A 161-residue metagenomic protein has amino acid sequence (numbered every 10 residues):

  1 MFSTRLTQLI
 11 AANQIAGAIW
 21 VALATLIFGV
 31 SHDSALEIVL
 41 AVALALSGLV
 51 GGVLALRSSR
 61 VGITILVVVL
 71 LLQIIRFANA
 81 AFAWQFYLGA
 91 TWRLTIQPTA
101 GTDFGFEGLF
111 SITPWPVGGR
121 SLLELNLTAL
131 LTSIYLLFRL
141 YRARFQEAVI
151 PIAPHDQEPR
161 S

Functional and structural regions predicted by a protein language model:
M1-S161: Topology signature of small-to-medium multi-pass alpha-helical membrane proteins
